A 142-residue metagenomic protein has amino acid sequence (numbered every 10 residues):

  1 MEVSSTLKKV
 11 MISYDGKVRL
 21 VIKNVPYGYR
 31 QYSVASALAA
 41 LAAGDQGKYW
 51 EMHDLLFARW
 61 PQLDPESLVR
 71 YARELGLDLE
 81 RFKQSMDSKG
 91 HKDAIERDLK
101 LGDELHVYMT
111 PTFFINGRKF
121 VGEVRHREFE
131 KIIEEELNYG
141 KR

Functional and structural regions predicted by a protein language model:
M1-M11, V69-R142: C-terminal cap of thioredoxin/glutaredoxin-like
M1-R73, E134, Y139-R142: Structural alpha/beta surface segment adjacent to cysteine/selenocysteine redox centers across thiol/disulfide enzymes
